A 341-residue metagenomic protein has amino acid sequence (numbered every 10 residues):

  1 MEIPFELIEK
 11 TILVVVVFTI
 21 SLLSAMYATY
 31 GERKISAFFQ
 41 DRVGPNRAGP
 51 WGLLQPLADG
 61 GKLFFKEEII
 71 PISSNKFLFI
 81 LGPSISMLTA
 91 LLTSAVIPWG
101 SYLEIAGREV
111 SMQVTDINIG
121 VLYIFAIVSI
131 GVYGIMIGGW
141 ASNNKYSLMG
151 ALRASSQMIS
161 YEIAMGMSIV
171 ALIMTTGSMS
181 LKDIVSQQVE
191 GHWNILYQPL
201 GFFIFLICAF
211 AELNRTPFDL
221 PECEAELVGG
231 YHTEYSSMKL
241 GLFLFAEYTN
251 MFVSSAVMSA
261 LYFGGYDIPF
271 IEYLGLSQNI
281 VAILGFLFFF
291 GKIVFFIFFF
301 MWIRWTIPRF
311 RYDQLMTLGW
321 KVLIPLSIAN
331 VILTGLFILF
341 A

Functional and structural regions predicted by a protein language model:
M1-A341: Selective transmembrane helix interface/packing segments
